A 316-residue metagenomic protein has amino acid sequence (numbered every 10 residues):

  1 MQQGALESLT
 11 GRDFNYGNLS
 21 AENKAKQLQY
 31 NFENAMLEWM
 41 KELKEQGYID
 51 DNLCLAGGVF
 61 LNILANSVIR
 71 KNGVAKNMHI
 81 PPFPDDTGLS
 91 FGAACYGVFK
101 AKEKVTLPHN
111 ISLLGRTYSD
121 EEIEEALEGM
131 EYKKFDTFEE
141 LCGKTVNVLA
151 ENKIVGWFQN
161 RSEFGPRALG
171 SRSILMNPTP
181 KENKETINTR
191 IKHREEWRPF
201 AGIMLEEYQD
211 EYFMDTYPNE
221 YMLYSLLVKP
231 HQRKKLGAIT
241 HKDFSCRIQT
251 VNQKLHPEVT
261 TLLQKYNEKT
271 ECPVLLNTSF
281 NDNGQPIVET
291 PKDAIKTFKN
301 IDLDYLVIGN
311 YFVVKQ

Functional and structural regions predicted by a protein language model:
M1-S8, F14-N15, K41, N66-Q316: Flexible beta->alpha loop and helix N-cap segments adjacent to enzyme active/binding sites
N18-N34, N252, H256: Short acidic-aromatic active-site loops that bind/stabilize oxyanions
Q27, C54-A56, H79-I80: Short catalytic-loop micro-motif centered on adjacent basic/acidic residues
Q27-D51: Phosphate/ATP-binding catalytic cores across multiple sugar-kinase/actin-like superfamilies, primarily ASKHA
N31-A35, L61, E258, E289: Short secondary-structure boundary/capping elements
N52-V68: Glycine-rich phosphate-binding loops at beta-strand->alpha-helix junctions
